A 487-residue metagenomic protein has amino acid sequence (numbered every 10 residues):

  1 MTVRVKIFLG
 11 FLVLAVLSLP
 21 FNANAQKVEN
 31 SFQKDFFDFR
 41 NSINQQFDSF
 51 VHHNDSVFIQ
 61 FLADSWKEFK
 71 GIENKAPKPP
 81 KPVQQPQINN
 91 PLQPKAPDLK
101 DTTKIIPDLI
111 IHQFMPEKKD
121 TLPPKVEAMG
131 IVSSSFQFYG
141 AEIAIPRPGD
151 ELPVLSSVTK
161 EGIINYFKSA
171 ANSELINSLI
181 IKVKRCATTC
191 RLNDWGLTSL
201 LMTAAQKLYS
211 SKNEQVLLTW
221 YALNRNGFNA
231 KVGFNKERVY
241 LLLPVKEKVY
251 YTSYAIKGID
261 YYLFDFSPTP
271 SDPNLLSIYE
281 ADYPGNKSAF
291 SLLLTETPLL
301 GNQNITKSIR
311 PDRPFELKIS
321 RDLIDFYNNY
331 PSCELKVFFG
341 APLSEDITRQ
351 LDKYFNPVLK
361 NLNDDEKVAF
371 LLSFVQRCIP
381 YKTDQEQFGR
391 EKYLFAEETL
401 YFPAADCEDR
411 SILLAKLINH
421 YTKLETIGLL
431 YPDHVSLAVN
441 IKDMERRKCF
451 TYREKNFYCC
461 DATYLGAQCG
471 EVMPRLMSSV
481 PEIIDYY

Functional and structural regions predicted by a protein language model:
M1-L9: Bacterial N-terminal signal peptides that target proteins for export
G10-S18: Bacterial N-terminal signal peptides
N24-Q26: Boundary of Sec targeting at the N-terminus
F37-N41, Q45-Y221: Long, contiguous, compositionally biased segments that the model treats as domain-scale units
G149-E151, V158-L200, L335-F402, T463: Secondary-structure boundary elements
K207-S210, E214-N356: Extended, non-transmembrane interaction/recognition domains
L208-T219, K382-S436, N440-K442: Active-site neighborhood of thiol-dependent amide/isopeptide-bond enzymes
A230-D260, K360-L362, D409-Y487: Hydrophobic/aromatic-rich core segments of domains that either
